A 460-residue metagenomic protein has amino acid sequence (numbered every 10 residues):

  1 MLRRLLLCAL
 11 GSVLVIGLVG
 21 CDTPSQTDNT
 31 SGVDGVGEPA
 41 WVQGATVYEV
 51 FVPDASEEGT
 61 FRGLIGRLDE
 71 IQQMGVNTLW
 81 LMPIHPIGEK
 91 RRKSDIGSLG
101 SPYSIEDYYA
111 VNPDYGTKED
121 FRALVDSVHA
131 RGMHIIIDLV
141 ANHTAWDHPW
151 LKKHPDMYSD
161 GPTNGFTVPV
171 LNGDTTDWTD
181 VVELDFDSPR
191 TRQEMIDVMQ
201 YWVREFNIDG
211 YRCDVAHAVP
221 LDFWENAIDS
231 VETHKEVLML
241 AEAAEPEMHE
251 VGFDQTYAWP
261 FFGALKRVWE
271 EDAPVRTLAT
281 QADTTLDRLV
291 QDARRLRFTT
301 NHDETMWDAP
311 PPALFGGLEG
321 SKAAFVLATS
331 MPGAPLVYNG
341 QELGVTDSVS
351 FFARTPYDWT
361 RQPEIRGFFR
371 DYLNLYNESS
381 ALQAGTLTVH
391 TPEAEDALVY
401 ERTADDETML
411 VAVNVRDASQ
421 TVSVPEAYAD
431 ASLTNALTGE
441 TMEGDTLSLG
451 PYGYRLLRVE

Functional and structural regions predicted by a protein language model:
G17-G20: C-terminal motif of bacterial Sec signal peptides marking the signal peptidase cleavage site
D22-D28: Bacterial lipoprotein signal-peptidase II cleavage site
D28-G35, V198-Q200, R204, D214-F298 (+6 more regions): Active-site-proximal helices and loops of the catalytic beta/alpha 8
V33-R62, G66-N77, P83-F206, W224-T233: Substrate-binding/active-site clefts of carbohydrate-active enzymes
T46-Y48, L79-L81, I135-I137, Y211 (+3 more regions): Hydrophobic faces of well-ordered beta-strands that scaffold small-molecule active sites in alpha/beta enzyme cores
V290-L314: Active-site clefts of carbohydrate-active enzymes
H390-P425: Carbohydrate-binding surface patches
G444-E460: C-terminal beta-strand-rich structural cap/linker in extracellular carbohydrate-active enzymes
